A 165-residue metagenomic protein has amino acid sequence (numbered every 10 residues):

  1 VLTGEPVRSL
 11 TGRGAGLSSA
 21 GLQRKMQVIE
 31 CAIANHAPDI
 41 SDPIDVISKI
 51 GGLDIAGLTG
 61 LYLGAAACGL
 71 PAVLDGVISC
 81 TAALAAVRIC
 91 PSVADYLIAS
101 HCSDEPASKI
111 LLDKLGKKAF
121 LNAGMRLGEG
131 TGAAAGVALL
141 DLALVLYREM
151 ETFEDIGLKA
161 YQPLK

Functional and structural regions predicted by a protein language model:
V1-K165: N-terminal loops that bind phosphate or other acidic moieties and the adjacent beta-alpha structural core
